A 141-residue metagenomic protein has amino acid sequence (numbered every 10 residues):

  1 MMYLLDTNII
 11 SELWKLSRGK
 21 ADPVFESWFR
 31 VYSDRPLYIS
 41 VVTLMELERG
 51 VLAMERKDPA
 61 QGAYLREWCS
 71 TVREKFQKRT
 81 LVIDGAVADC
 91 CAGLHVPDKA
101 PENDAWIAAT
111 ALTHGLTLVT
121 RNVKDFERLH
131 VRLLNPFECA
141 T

Functional and structural regions predicted by a protein language model:
M1, A108, L112-T141: Acidic, PIN/NYN-like endoribonuclease modules and their adjacent C-terminal/linker elements
M1, S27-R30, T71-V72, T80 (+2 more regions): Short secondary-structure boundary/capping segments
M1-I39, A53-C69, A140-T141: Short, well-structured N-terminal submotif of metal-dependent ribonuclease cores
I9-E12, R49, D89, D125: Active-site micro-motifs of SAM-dependent methyltransferase domains
W14-S17, V51, H95, H130: Short, flexible helix/strand-to-coil boundary loops that buttress conserved ligand/catalytic motifs in alpha/beta
R49-E55, A63, E74-V119: Active-site neighborhoods of divalent-metal-dependent phosphate/nucleic-acid chemistry enzymes
